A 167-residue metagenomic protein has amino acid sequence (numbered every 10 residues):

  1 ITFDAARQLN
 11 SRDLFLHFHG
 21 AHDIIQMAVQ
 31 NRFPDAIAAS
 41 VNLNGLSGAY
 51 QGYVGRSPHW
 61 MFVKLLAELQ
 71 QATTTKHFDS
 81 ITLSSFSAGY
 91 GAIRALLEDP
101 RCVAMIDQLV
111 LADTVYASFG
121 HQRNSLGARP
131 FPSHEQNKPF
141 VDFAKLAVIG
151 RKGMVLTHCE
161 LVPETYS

Functional and structural regions predicted by a protein language model:
I1-R7: N-terminal cap/lid segment of alpha/beta-hydrolase-fold proteins
R7-N10, Q30-P34, K76, C102-A104 (+1 more regions): Extracellular/periplasmic catalytic domains that process cell-envelope and extracellular macromolecules
Q8-T73: Active-site machinery of serine-nucleophile hydrolases
H22-I24, G45-S47, Y90, V115-S118 (+1 more regions): Short acidic, S/G/P-rich loop/turn micro-motifs used as interaction or catalytic elements
T75-S87, L109: Alpha/beta-hydrolase fold nucleophile elbow
S84-L96: Glycine-rich nucleophile elbow surrounding the catalytic serine of serine-hydrolase chemistry
A95-D107: Conserved hydrolase catalytic core segment
A104-S167: The feature captures the conserved acid-bearing segment of alpha/beta-hydrolase catalytic domains
